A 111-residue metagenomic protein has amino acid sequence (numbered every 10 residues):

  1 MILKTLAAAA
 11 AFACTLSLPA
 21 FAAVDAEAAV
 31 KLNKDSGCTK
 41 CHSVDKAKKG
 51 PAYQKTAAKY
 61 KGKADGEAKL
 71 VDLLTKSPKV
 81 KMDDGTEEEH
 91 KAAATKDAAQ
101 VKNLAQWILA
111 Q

Functional and structural regions predicted by a protein language model:
M1-A26, A105-Q111: Post-cleavage N-terminal segment of exported redox proteins
T5, D25-A26, G66-L70, D83-D84 (+2 more regions): Extracytoplasmic c-type cytochrome modules immediately beyond a signal peptide or single-pass transmembrane anchor
L18-N33, K59-K63: Electrostatic cytochrome c docking/interface patches
D35-S36, S77: Structured helix-beta-strand junction loops
G37-V44, L104: The canonical Cys-X-X-Cys-His
K46, K63-A68: Alpha-helix N-cap/helix-initiation sites
K46-Y60, L73-A105: Axial heme c-ligation environment in periplasmic c-type cytochrome domains
